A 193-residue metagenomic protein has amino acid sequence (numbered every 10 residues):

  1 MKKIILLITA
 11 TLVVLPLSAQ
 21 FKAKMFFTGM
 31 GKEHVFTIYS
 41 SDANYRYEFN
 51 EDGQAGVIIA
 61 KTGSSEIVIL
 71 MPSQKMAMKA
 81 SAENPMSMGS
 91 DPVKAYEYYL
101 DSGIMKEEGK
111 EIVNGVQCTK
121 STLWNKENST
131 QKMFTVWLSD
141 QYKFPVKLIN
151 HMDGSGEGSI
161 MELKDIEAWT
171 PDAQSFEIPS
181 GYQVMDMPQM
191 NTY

Functional and structural regions predicted by a protein language model:
I4-L15: Sec-dependent N-terminal signal peptides
Q20-Y193: Extended soluble regions of mature proteins
